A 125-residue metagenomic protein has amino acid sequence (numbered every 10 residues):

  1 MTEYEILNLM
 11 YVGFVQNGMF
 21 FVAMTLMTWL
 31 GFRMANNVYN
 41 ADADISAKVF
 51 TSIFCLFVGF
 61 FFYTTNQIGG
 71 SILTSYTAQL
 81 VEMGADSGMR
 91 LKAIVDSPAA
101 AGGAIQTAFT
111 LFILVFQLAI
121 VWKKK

Functional and structural regions predicted by a protein language model:
M1-L7, K92-S97: Interfacial loop at the N-terminal end of multi-pass membrane proteins
I6-A41: Alpha-helical transmembrane segments and their immediate interhelical/interface regions in integral membrane proteins
V12-M19, F50, F54-F57, Q106-F109: Alpha-helical transmembrane segments of integral membrane proteins, emphasizing hydrophobic/aromatic residues
Q16, M89-F116: Hydrophobic alpha-helical transmembrane segments
T25-N36, G103-K125: Transmembrane alpha-helical segments in integral membrane proteins
D42-V49: Membrane-interfacial entry segments at the cytosolic side of transmembrane helices
V49-G70: Hydrophobic alpha-helical membrane-insertion segments
T64-S87: Juxtamembrane non-transmembrane "cap" segments at the membrane-aqueous interface of multi-pass membrane proteins
